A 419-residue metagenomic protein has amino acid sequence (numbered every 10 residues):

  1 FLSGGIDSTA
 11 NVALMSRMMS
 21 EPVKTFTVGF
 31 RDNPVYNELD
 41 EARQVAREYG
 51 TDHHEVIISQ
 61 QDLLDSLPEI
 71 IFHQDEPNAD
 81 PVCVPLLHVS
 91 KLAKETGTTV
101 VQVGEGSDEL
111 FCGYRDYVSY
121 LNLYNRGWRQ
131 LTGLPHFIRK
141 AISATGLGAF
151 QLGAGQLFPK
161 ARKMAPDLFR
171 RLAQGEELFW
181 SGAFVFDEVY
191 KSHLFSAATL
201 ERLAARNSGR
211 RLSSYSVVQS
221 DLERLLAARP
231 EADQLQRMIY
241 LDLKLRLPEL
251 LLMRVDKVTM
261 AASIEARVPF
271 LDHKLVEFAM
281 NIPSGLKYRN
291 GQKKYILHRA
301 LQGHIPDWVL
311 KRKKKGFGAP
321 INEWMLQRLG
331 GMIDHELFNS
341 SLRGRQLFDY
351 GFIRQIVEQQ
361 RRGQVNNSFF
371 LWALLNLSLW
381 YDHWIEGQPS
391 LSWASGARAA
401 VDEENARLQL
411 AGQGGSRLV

Functional and structural regions predicted by a protein language model:
F1-D52: ATP-dependent adenylation/pyrophosphate-handling site
F1-S3, F26-G29, E55-I57, Q102-E105 (+4 more regions): Short beta-strand segments
K24, E38-H73, L92, L212-R224: A conserved beta-strand->alpha-helix junction
A46, G104, D272: Residue-level signal for inorganic ion chemistry
T51, V82, K91, E95-V100 (+1 more regions): Adenosyl-5′-phosphate
D75-A79, N125-R129, G285-R289: Short, polar/flexible loop-turn hinges at active-site or ligand-entry regions and domain interfaces
T98-Y114: Short acidic/histidine-rich active-site segments
L110-K140: A mobile, often basic/glycine-rich helix-loop segment that functions as the active-site lid/recognition loop
